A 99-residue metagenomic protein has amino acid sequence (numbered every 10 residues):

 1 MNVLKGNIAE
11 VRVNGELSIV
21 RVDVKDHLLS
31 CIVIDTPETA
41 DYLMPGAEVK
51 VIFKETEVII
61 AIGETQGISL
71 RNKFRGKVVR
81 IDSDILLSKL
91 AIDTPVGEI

Functional and structural regions predicted by a protein language model:
N2-K5, L28, T36-R75, R80 (+1 more regions): Glycine/charge-rich catalytic "coupling/switch" loops of P-loop NTPases
K5-R12, V22: Long, hydrophobic N-terminal alpha-helical segment
V11-L17, I81-L87: Short, conserved beta-turn/loop elements at beta-strand boundaries and strand-helix junctions
I19-K25, I32, K89-P95: Short, acidic/hydrophobic/Gly-rich beta-strand patch recurrent on exposed beta strands that often constitutes part
R75-D82, K89, D93: Surface-exposed interaction/gating patches
